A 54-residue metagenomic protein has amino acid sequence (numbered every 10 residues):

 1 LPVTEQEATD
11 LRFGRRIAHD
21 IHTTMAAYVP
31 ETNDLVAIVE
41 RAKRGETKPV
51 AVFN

Functional and structural regions predicted by a protein language model:
L1-N54: Accessory RNA 3′-end/elbow-binding domains used by RNA modification enzymes
